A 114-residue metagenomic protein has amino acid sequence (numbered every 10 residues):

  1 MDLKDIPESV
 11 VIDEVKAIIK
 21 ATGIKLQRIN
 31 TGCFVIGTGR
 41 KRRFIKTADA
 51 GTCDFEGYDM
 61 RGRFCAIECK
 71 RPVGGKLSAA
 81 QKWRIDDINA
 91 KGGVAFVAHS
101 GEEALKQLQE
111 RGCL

Functional and structural regions predicted by a protein language model:
M1-L114: Catalytic phosphate/metal-binding cores of nucleic-acid and nucleotide-processing enzymes, i.e., regions that mediate
